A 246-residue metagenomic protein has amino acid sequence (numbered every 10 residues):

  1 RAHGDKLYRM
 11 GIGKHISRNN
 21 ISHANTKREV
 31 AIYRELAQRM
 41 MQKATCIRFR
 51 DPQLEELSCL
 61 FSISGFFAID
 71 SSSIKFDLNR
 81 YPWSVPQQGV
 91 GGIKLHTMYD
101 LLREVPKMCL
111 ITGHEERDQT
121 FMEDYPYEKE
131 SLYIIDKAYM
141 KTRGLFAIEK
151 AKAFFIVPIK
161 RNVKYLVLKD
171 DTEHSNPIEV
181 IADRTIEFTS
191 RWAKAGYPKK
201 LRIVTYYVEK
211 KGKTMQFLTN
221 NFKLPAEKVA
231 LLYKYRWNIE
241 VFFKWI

Functional and structural regions predicted by a protein language model:
R1, N25-R28, E35-L36, F61-G65 (+2 more regions): Single, function-defining residue in the core of a domain
R1-G11: DNA-recognition alpha helix
I12-W83: Active-site- or DNA-interface-adjacent structural scaffold in DNA-acting proteins
